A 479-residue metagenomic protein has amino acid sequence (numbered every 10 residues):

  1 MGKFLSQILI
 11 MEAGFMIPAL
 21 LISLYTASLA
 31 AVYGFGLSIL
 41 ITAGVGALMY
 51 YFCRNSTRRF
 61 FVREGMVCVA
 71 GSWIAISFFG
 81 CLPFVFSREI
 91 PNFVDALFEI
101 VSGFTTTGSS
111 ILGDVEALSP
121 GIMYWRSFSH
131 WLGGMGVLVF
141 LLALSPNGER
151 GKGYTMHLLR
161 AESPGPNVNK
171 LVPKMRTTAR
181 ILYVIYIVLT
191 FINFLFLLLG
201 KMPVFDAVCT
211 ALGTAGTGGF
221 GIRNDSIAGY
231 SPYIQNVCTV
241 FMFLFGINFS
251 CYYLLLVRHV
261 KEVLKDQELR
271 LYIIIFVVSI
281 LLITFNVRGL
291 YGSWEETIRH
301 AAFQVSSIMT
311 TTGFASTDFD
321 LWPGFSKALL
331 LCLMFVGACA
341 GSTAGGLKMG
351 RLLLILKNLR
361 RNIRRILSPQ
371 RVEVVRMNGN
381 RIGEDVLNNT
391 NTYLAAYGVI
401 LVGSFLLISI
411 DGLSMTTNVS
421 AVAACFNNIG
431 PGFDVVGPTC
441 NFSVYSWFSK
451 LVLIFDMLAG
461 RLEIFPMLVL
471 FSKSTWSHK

Functional and structural regions predicted by a protein language model:
M1-K479: Membrane-proximal intracellular helices of multi-pass ion channels
